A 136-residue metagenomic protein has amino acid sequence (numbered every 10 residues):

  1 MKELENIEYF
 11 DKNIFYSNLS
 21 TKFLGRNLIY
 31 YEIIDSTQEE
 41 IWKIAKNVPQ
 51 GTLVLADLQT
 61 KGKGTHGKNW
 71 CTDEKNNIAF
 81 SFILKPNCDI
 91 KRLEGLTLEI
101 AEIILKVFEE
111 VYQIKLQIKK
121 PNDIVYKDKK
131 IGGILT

Functional and structural regions predicted by a protein language model:
M1-E110, G132: N-terminal lobe of the biotin/lipoate ligase/transferase fold
K106-T136: Acidic (Asp/Glu) carboxylate-rich active-site/surface patches
